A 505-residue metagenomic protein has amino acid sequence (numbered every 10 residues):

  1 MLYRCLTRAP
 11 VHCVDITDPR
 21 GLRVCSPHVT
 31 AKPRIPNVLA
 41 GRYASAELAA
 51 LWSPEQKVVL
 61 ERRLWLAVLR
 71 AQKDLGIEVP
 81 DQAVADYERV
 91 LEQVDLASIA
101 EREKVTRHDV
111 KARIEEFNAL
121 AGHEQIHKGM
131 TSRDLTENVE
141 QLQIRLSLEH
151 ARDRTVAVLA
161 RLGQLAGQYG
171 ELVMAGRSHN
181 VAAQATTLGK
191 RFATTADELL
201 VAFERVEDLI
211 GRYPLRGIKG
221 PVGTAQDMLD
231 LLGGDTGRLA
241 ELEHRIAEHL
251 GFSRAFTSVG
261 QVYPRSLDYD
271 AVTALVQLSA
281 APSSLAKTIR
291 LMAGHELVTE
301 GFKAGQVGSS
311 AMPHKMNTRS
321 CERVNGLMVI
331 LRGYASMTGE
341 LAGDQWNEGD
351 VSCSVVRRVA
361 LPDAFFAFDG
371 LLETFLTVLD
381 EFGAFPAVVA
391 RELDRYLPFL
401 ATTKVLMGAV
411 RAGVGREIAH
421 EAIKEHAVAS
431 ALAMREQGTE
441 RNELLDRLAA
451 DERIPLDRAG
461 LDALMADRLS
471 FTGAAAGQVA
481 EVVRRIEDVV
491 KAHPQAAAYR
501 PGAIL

Functional and structural regions predicted by a protein language model:
L2-T7, K287: Extreme N-terminal basic, low-complexity initiation segments that serve as generic localization/processing leaders
C25-Q226, D230, G234-R245, G308 (+4 more regions): A helix-coil-helix interface module used to build multimeric assemblies and to scaffold catalytic/cofactor sites
A49-S53, S98-A100, Q306-G326, E348-D363 (+4 more regions): Short beta-alpha connecting loops at secondary-structure transitions that line or flank enzyme active sites
R62, R107-V110, T155, L159-L162 (+7 more regions): Alpha-helical transition-metal enzyme core signature, strongest for iron centers
A202, S253, G260-S354, R358: Glycine-rich anion/phosphate-binding loop at the beta-strand->alpha-helix junction
T236-Q261: Active-site-adjacent "gating/activation" loops or surface patches in catalytic cores
I330-V414, A422: Long, amphipathic alpha-helical stalk/connector segments used for oligomerization, subunit docking, or mechanical
